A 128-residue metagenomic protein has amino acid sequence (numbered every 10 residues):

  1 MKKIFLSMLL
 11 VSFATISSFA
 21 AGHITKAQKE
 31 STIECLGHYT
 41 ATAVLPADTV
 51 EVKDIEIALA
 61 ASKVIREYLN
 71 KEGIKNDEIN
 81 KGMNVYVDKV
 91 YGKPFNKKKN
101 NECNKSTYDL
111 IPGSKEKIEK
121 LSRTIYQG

Functional and structural regions predicted by a protein language model:
I4-I16: Sec-dependent N-terminal signal peptides
F5-S7, A21, G128: Helical anchoring/docking segments at protein termini
T15-H23: Sec/Tat signal peptide C-region and signal peptidase I cleavage site
S17, A47-D48, K115: Short linear functional motifs in flexible/disordered or boundary regions
I24-K75: Short N-proximal segments of mature Sec-exported proteins
D54-G128: Compact alpha-helical subdomains of small soluble proteins
